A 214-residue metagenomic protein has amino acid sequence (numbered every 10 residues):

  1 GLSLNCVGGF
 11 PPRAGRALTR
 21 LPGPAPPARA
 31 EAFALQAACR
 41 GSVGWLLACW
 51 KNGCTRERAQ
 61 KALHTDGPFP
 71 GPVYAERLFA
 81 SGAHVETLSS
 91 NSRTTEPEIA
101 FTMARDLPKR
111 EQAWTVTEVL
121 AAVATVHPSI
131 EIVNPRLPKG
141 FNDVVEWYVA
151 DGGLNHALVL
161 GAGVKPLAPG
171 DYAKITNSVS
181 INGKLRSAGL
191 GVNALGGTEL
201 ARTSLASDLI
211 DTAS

Functional and structural regions predicted by a protein language model:
S3-L200: Catalytic-core "active-site belt" of small-molecule-metabolizing enzymes, emphasizing His/Asp/Glu-rich regions
T198-S214: A conserved acidic, glycine/proline-rich C-terminal tail/linker
